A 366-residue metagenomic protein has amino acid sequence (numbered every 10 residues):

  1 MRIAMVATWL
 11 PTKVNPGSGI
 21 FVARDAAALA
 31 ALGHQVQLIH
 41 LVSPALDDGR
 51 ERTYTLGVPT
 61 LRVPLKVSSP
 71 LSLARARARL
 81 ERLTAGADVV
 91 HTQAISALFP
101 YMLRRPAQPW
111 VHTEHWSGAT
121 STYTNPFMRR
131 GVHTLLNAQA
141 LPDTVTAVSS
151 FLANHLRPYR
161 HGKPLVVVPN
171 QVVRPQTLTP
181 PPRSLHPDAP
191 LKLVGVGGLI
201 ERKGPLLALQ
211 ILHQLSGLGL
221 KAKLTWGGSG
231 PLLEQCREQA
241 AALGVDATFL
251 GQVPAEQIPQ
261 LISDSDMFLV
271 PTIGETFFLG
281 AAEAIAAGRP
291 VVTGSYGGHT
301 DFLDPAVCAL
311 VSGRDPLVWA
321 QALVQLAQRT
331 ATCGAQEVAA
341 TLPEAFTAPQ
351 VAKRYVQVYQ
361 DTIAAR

Functional and structural regions predicted by a protein language model:
T92-L98, E114: Short His-centered aromatic/hydrophobic patch
M128-V145, Y159: Membrane-proximal helix-turn-helix segments that form the acceptor-binding/catalytic region of lipid-linked
F151, Q171: Carbohydrate-associated surface elements
S184-L212: Conserved donor-binding/catalytic core segment of Leloir-type glycosyltransferases
R237-V253: Nucleotide-activated donor-binding/catalytic signature segment of Leloir-type glycosyltransferases, i.e., the conserved
I273: Aromatic "clamp/platform" in nucleotide-sugar-dependent glycosyltransferases that forms part of the donor/acceptor
P290-T293: Short hydrophobic beta-strand element within catalytic cores of glycosyltransferases and related nucleotide-activated
P305-L317, Q325-A331: Conserved acidic donor-binding segment of nucleotide-sugar-dependent glycosyltransferases
